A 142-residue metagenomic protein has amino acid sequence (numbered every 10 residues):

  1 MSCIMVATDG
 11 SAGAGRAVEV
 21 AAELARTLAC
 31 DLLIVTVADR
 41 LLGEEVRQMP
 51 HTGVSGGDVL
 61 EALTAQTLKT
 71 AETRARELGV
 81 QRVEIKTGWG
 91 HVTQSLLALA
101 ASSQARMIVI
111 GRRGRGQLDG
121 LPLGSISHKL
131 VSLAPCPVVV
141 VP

Functional and structural regions predicted by a protein language model:
S2-G53, L78, V83-E84: Small/aliphatic-rich secondary-structure junction motif
T36-V37, G111-R113, P142: Short secondary-structure boundary segments
M49-G53, A101-S103, I126-S127: Short, hinge-like loop/turn segments at secondary-structure boundaries
T52-Q66: A short acidic, glycine-rich active-site loop that binds or catalyzes chemistry on phosphate/adenosine moieties
T73-I108: Structural beta-alpha unit
M107-S132: Glycine-rich, Arg-bearing micro-motifs that act as flexible, cationic patches
